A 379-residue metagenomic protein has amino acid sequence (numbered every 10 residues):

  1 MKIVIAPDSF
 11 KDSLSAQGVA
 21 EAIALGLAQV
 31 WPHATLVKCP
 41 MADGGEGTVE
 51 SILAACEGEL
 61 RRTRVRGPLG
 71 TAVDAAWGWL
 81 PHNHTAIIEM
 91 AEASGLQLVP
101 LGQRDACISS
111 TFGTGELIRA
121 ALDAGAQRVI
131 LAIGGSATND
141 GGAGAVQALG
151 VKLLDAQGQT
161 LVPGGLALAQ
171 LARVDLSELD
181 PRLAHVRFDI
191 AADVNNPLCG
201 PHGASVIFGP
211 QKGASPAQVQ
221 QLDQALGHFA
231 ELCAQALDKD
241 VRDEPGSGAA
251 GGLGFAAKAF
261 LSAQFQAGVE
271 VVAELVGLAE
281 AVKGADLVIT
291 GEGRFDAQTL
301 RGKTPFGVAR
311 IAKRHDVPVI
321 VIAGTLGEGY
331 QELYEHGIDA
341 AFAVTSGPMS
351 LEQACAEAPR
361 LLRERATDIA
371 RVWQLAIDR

Functional and structural regions predicted by a protein language model:
M1-I133, A137-R379: N-terminal loops that bind phosphate or other acidic moieties and the adjacent beta-alpha structural core
